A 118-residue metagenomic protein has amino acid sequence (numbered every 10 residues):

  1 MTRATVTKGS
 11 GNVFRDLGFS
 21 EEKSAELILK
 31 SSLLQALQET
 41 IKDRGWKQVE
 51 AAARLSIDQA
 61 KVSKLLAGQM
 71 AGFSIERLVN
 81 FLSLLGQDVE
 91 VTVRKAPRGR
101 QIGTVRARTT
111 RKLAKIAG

Functional and structural regions predicted by a protein language model:
M1-Q35, G99-A117: N-terminal flexible/basic segments that precede or flank functional cores
R15, K42, A53, S83: Short polybasic/polar patches that bind polyanions
L33-E50: Short basic helix-loop element that most often maps to the first helix and adjoining turn of HTH DNA-binding modules
G45-S63: Short alpha-helical DNA-recognition segment
R54-S56, P97-Q101: Glycine/charge-rich, flexible interdomain linkers and switch-proximal surface loops that mediate coupling
L66, V93: DNA major-groove recognition helix of helix-turn-helix
Q69-S74: Short, solvent-exposed alpha-helical "recognition" segments
I75-T92: DNA major-groove recognition helix of helix-turn-helix/homeodomain DNA-binding modules
